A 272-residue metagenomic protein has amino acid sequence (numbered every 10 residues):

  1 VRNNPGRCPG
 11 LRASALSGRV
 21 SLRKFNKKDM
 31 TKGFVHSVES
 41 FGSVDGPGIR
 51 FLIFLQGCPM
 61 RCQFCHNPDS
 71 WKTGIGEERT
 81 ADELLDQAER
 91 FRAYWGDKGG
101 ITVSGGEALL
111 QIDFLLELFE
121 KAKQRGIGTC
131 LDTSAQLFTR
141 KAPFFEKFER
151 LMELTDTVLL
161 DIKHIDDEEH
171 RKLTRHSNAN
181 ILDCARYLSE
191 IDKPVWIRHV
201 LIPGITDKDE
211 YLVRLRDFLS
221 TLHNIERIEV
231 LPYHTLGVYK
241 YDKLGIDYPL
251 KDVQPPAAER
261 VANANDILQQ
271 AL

Functional and structural regions predicted by a protein language model:
R2-G10, R19: N-terminal basic, low-structured, amphipathic or hydrophobic segments
A15-K24: N-terminal polybasic/positive-inside topogenic patches
K24-V44, W196, L201-L272: Auxiliary Fe-S-binding modules of radical SAM enzymes
T31, S37-R79: Canonical Radical SAM [4Fe-4S] cluster-binding loop centered on the CxxxCxxC motif and its immediate flanking residues
P68-I101: Conserved alpha-helical substructure of the radical SAM core
D69-T73, R171-S177, G245-V253: Short glycine-enriched, charge-decorated loop/helix-capping segments at active-site entrances that position
E89-A93, D97-G100, G105, L109-L231 (+1 more regions): Conserved AdoMet/S-adenosylmethionine-binding subsite of the radical SAM
